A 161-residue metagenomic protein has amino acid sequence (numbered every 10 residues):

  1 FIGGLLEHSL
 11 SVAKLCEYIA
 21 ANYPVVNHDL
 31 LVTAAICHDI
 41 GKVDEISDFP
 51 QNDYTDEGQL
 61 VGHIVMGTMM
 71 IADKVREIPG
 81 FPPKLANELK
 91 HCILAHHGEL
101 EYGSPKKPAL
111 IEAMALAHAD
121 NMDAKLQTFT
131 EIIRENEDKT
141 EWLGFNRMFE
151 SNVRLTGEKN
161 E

Functional and structural regions predicted by a protein language model:
F1-E7, Q51-T55: Active-site flanking loop/helix segments enriched in acidic
L5-L10, I64, T68: Short alpha-helical patches at coil-to-helix transitions and adjacent helical residues in well-structured domains
H8-C16, A20: Helix-hairpin-helix/helix-loop-helix acidic hairpins
Y18-E135: Divalent metal-dependent catalytic cores for phosphoryl transfer on phosphate-bearing substrates
I36, A117, K139-R147, T156-E161: N-terminal intrinsically disordered, cationic/polar leader segments that include organellar targeting peptides
Y102-I111, E150-E161: Charged/polar, low-hydrophobicity segments characteristic of intrinsically disordered regions and flexible loops
